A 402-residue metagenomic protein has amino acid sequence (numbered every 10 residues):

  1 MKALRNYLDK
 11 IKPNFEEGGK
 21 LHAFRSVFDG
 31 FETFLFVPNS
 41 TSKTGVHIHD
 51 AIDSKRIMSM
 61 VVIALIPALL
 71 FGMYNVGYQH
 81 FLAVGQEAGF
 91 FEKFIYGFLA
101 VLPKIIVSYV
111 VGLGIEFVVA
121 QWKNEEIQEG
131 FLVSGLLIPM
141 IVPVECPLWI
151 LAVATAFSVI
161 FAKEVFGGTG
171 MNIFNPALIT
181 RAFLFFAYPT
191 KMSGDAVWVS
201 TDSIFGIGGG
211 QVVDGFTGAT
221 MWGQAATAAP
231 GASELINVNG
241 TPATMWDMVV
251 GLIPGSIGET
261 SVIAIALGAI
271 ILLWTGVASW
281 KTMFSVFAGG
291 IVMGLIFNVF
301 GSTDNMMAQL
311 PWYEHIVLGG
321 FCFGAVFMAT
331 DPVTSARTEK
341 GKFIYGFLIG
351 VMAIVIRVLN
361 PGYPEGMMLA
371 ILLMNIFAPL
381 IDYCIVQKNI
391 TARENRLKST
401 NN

Functional and structural regions predicted by a protein language model:
M1-I105, N402: N-terminal signal-anchor module of multipass membrane proteins
F94-S108, E145-A154, M248-V262, A308-F321: Structural signature of hydrophobic alpha-helical transmembrane segments
K104-V118, G135, T155-K163: Central hydrophobic cores of alpha-helical transmembrane segments in multi-pass inner-membrane proteins across all
E129-F205: A generic, well-ordered mixed alpha/beta core segment in the N-terminal half of proteins
S134-V144, A266-L272, F323-A329: Generic transmembrane alpha-helix motif of multi-pass integral membrane proteins
G170-A266: Long hydrophobic alpha-helical segments that form multi-pass transmembrane helix bundles in integral membrane proteins
I173-L178, W312-G319, K342, G362-L372: Loop-to-transmembrane alpha-helix initiation sites
M283-E339: A beta-strand-loop signature enriched in Asp, Gly, Thr, and Trp that corresponds to the sialidase/neuraminidase Asp-box
